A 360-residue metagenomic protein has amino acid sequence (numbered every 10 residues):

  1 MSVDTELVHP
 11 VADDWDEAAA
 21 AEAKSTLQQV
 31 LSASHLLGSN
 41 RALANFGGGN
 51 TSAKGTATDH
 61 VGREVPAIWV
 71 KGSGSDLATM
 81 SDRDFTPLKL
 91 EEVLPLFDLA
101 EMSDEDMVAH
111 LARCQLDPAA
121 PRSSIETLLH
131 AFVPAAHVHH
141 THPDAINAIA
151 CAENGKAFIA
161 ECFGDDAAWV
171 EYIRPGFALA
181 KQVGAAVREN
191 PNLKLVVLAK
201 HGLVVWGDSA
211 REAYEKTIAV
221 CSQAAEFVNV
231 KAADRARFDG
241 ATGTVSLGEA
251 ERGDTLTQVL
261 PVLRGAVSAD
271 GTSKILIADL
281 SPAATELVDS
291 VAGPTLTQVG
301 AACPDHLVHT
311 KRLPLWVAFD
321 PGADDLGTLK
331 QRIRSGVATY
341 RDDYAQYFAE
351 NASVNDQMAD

Functional and structural regions predicted by a protein language model:
M1-D360: Glycine-rich flexible loops
